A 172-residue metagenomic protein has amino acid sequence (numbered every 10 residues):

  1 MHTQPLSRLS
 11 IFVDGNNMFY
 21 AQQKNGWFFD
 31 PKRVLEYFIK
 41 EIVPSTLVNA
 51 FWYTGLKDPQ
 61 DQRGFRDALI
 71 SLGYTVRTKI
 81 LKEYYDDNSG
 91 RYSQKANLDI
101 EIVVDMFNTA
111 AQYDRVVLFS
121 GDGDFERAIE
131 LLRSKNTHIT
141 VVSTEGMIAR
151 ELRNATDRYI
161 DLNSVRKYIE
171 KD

Functional and structural regions predicted by a protein language model:
M1-L98, H138, M147: Domain-level signal for Mg2+-assisted phosphodiester chemistry and nucleotide/NA-binding surfaces in nucleic-acid
Q60-D172: Nuclease catalytic cores that cleave nucleic-acid phosphodiester bonds, predominantly acidic two-metal-ion
